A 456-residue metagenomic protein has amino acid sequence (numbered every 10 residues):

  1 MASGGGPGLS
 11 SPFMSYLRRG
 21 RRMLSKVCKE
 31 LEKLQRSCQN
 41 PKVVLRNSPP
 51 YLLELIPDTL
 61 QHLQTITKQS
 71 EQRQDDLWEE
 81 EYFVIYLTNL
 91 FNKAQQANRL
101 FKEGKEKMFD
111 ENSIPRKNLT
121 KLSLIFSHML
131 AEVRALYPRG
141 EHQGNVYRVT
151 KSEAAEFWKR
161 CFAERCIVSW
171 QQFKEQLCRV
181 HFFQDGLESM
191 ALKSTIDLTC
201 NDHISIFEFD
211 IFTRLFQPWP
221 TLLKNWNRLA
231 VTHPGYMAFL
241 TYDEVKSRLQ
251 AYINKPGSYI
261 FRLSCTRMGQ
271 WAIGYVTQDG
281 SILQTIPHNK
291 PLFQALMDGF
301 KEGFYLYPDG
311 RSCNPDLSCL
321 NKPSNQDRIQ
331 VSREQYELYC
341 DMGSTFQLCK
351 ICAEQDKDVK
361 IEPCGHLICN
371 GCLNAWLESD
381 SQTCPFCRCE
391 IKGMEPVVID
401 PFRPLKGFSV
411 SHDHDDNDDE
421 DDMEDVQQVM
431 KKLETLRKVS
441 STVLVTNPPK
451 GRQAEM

Functional and structural regions predicted by a protein language model:
M1-H128: Extended low-complexity, intrinsically disordered and solenoidal helical-scaffold regions
S3, K33, T65, E175 (+10 more regions): Ordered, helix-dominated protein-protein interaction surfaces in large eukaryotic regulatory proteins
G5, S247, Q284-I286, V445-T446 (+1 more regions): C-terminal assembly and membrane-engagement modules of membrane-active proteins
S25, P50, E54-P57, Q61 (+11 more regions): Amphipathic alpha-helical interface elements that mediate macromolecular binding in regulatory proteins
L34, C38-L45, I66, S70-Q74 (+11 more regions): Short, flexible/disordered secondary-structure transition segments
E106-M342: Accessory, localization, and substrate-recognition regions of eukaryotic RING-family E3 ligases
C340-R403: RING-type zinc-finger domain of E3 ubiquitin ligases
P385-M456: C-terminal flanking segment of RING-like E3 ligase catalytic modules
